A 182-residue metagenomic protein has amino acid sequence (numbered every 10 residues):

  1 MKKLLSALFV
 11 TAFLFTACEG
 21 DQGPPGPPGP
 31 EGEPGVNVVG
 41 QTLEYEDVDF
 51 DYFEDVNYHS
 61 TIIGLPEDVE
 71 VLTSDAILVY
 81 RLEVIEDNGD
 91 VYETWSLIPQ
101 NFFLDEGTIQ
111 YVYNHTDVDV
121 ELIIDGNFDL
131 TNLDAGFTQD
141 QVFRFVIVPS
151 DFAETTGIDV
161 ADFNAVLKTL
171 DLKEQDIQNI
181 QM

Functional and structural regions predicted by a protein language model:
M1-L4, E19: Positively charged n-region of N-terminal signal peptides that target proteins for export
L5-F9: Sec-dependent signal peptide hydrophobic core
L14-A17: C-terminal motif of bacterial Sec signal peptides marking the signal peptidase cleavage site
G20-Q41: Collagen/collagen-like triple-helix recognition
G40-V142, V146-M182: Extracellular or exported targeting regions of proteins
